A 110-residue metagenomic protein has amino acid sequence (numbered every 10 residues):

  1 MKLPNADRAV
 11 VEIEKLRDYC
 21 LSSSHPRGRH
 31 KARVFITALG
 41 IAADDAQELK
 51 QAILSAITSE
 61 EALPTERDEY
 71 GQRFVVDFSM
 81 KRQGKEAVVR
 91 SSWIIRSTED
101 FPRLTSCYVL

Functional and structural regions predicted by a protein language model:
M1-V76: Compact soluble domain cores
P64-L110: Short, compact, well-ordered microdomains
